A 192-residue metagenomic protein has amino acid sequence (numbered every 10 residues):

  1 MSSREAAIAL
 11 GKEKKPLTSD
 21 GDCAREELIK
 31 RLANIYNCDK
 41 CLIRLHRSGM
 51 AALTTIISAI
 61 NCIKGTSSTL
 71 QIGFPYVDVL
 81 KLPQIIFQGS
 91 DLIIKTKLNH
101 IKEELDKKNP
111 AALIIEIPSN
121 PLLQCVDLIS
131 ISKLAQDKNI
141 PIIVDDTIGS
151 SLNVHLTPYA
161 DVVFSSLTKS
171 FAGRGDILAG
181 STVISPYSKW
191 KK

Functional and structural regions predicted by a protein language model:
M1-I29, C41: A glycine-/small-polar-enriched, mobile loop at the entrance of the PLP active site in fold-type I
A33-I35, C41-K192: Conserved PLP-enzyme active-site core in the AAT-like
